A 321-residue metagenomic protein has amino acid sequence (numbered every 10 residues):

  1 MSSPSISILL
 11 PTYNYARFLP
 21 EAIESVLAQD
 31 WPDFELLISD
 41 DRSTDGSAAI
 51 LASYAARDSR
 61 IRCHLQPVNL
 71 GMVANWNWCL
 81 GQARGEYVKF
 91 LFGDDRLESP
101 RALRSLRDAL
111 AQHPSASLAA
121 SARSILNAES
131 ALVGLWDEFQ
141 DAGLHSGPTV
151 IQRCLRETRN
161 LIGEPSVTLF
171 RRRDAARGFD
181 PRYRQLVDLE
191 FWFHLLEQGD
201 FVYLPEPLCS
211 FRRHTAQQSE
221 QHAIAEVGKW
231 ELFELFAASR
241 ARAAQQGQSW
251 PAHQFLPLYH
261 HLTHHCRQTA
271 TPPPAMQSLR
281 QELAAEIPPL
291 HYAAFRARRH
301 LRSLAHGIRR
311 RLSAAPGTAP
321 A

Functional and structural regions predicted by a protein language model:
M1-L27: N-proximal low-complexity "stem/linker" segments adjacent to membrane-targeting elements
P4-S7, E35, E190: Cell-envelope/extracellular polymer assembly enzymes that use nucleotide-activated donors
D40-A49, V68, F92: A conserved acidic beta->alpha catalytic loop
Q66-A83, R96: Glycine-rich, basic loop-to-helix element that forms the pyrophosphate-binding segment of sugar-nucleotide handling
G81, S121-R123, L135, F139-F233: Conserved nucleotide-sugar donor-binding catalytic segment
V88: Short aromatic/hydrophobic "clamp" motif used to bind/position activated sugar donors
P100-L135: Conserved donor NDP-sugar-binding/catalytic core segment of glycosyltransferases
R156-N160, Q185, E190, E197 (+1 more regions): C-terminal subregions of glycosyltransferases and related glycan-biosynthesis enzymes
